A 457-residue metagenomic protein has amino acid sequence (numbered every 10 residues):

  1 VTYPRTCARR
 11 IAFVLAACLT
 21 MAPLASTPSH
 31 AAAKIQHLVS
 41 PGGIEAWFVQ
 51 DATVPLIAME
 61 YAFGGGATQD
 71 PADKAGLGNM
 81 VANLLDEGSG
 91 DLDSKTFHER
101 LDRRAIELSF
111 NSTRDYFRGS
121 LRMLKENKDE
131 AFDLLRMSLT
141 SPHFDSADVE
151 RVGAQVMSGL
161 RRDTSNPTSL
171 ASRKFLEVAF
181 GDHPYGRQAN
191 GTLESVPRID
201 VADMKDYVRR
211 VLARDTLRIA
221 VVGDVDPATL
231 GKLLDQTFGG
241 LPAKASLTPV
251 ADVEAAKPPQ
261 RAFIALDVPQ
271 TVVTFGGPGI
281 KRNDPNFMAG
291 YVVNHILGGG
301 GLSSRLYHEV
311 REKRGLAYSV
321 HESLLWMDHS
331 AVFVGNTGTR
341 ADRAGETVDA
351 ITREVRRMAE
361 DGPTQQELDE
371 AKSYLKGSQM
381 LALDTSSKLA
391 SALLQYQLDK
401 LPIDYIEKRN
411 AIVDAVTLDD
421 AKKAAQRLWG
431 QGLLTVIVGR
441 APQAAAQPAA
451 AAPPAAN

Functional and structural regions predicted by a protein language model:
V1-A8: N-terminal secretory signal peptides that target proteins for export/translocation
Y3, V39, W47, T96-S246 (+4 more regions): Charge-rich, well-structured scaffold segments of protease-associated domains
A12-A25: Bacterial N-terminal signal peptides
A25-A33: Boundary at the C-terminal end of the N-terminal hydrophobic targeting segment
A32-A62: Mature N-terminal segment immediately following signal peptide/propeptide cleavage in secreted/periplasmic
A33-I35, E60-K125, S165, Q188 (+1 more regions): M16/MPP (pitrilysin/insulinase) zinc-metallopeptidase core fold and M16-derived inactive scaffolds
D51, E60-A62, S246-S303: His/Glu-based metal-binding/catalytic segments typifying zinc-dependent metallopeptidases
A52-V54, G65-Q69, D91, K125-K128 (+7 more regions): Solvent-exposed loop/turn segments at secondary-structure junctions within structured extracellular/periplasmic domains
